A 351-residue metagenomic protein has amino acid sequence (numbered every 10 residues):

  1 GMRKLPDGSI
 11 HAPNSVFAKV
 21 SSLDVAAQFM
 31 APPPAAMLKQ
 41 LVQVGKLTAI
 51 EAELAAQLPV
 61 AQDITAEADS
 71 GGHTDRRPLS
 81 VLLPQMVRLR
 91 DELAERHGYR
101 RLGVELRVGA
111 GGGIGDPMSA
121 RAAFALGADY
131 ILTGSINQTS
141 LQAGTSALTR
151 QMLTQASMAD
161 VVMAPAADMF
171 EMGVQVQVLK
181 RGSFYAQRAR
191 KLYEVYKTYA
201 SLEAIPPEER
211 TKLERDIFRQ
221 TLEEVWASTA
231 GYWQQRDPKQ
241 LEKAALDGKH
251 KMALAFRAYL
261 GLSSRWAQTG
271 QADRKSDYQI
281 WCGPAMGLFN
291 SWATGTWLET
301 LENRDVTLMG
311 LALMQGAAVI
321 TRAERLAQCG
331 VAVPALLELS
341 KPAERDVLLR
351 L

Functional and structural regions predicted by a protein language model:
G1-E105, M118, L288-L351: Active-site entrance/lid segments in N-terminal catalytic domains of soluble metabolic enzymes
S9, S15, S21-S22, S70 (+13 more regions): Generic serine detector
V16-D63, A68, Q187-K243: Charge-patterned, long linear interaction tracts outside catalytic cores
M30-Y196: Glycine-rich phosphate/ribose-binding loops and adjacent secondary-structure elements that form binding surfaces
E194-L349: Domain-length cofactor-binding catalytic modules of enzymes
